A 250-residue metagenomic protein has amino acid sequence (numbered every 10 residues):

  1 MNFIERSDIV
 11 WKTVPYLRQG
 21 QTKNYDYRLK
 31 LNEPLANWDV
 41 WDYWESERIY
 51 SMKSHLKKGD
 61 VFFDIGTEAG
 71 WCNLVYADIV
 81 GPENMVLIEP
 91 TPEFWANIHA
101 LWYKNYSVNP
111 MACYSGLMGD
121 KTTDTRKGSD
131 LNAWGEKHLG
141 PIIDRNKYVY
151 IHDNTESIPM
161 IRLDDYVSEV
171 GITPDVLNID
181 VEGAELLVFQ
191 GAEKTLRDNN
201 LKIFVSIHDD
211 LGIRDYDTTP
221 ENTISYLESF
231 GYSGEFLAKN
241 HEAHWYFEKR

Functional and structural regions predicted by a protein language model:
M1-Y106, Y150-H152, V170, T219-Y226 (+1 more regions): S-adenosyl-L-methionine
Q21-Y50, V108-N109, Y114-I172: Glycine-rich adenosyl-binding loop in Rossmann-like folds that engage adenosine-containing cofactors
F63, V86, Y114, P159 (+1 more regions): Conserved Rossmann-like nucleotide-binding pocket used by diverse enzymes that bind dinucleotide cofactors
T67-A69, P92, D120, V181-G183 (+1 more regions): Short, glycine/acidic-enriched loop or turn micro-motifs at the edges of active sites
Y76, I98, W102, R126-K127 (+1 more regions): Hydrophobic packing residues within well-ordered alpha-helices of enzyme cores
V86, D165-R250: Conserved acidic-Pro-Pro-aromatic motif
E93, H152-I158, I207-D217: Acceptor-substrate binding/catalytic loop of class I
K104-N109, L196-N200: Short helix-capping segments at alpha-helix termini
